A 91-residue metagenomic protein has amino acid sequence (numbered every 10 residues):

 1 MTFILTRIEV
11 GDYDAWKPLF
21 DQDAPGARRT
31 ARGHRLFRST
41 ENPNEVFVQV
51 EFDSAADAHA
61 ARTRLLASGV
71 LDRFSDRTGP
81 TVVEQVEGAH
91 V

Functional and structural regions predicted by a protein language model:
M1-V91: Short S/T/G/P-rich N-terminal loop/turn motif that feeds into the first structured element of a domain
